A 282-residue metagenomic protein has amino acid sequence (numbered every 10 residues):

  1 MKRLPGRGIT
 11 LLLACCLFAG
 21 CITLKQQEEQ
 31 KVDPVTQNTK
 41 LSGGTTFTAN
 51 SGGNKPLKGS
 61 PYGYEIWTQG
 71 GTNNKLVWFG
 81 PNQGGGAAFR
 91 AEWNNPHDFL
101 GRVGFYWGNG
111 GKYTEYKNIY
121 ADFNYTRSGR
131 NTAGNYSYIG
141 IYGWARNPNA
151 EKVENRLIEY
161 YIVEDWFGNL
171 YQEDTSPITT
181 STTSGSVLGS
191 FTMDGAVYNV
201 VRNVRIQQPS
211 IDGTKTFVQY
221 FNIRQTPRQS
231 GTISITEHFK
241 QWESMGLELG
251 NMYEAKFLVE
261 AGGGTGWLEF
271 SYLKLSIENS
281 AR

Functional and structural regions predicted by a protein language model:
M1-I9: Bacterial N-terminal signal peptides that target proteins for export
T10-A19: Bacterial N-terminal signal peptides
G20-L41: Bacterial Sec-dependent N-terminal signal peptides
P34-G71, E154, E164-W166: Extracellular carbohydrate-recognition regions
G52-W144: N-terminal carbohydrate-binding/catalytic regions of secreted carbohydrate-active enzymes
F105-S190: Extracellular-facing segments of soluble proteins and assemblies that are Gly/Ser/Thr-biased and enriched in aromatics
I158-G231: Short helix-loop boundary/capping segments
R228-R282: Long, compositionally biased interface segments
